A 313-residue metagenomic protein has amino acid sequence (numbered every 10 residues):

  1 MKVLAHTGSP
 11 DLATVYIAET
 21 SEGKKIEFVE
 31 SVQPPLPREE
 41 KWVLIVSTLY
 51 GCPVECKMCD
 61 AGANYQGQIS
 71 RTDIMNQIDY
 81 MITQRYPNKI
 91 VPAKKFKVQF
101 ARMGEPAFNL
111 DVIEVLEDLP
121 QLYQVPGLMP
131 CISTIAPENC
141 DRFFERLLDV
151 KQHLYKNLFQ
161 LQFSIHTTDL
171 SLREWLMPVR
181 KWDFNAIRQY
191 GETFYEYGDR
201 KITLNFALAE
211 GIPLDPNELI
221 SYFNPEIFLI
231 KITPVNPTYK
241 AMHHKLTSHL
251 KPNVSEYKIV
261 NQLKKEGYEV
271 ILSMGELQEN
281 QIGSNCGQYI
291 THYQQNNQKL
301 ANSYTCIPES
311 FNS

Functional and structural regions predicted by a protein language model:
M1-G23, I90, E192-K201, N205-S313: Auxiliary Fe-S-binding modules of radical SAM enzymes
S9, V32-P34, V150, S171 (+5 more regions): A generic structural micro-environment signature that highlights single residues at secondary-structure boundaries
T14, K24-I26, F159-L161: Change "...and in nucleic-acid phosphodiester-cleaving endonucleases..." to "...and in nucleic-acid processing enzymes
A18-G67: Glycine-rich active-site/cofactor-binding loop and its immediate structural neighborhood
I26-F28, R38-E40, C56, F108 (+6 more regions): Short acidic, gly/pro-rich beta-turn/loop elements at beta-sheet edges and active-site/ligand-binding grooves
V32, Q162-I165, M274-E276: Residues at the C-termini of beta-strands that transition into short coil/loop
E40-I45, K57-F194, K201-A209, L229-T233: Core AdoMet radical
